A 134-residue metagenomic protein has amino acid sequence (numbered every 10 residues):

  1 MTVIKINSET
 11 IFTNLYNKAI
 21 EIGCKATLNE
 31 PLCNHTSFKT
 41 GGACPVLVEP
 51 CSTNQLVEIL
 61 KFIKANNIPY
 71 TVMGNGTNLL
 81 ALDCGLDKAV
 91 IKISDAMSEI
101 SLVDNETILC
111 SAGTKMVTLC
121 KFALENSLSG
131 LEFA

Functional and structural regions predicted by a protein language model:
T2-E9: N-terminal amphipathic/basic leader segments beginning at the initiator methionine
I11-F12, Y16-N29, C33-A134: Anion-binding (especially nucleotide phosphate/pyrophosphate-binding) glycine-rich loop and adjoining beta-alpha core
